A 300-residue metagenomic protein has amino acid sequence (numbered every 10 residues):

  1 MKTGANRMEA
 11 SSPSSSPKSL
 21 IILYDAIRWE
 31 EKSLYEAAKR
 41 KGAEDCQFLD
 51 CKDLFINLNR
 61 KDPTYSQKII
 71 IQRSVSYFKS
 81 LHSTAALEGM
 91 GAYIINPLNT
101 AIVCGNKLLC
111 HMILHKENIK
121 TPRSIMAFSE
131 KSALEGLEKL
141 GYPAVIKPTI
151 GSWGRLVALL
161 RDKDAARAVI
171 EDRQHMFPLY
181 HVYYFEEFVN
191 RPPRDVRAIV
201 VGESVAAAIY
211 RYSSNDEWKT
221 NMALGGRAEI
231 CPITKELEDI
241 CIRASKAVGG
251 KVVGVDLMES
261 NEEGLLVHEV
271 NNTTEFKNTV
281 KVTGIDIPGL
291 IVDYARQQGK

Functional and structural regions predicted by a protein language model:
M1-T100: ATP-binding N-terminal substructure of ATP-dependent carboxylate-amine bond-forming enzymes
K2, A10, S16-Y24, K61 (+4 more regions): Active-site nucleotide/adenylate-binding loops and adjacent lid/helix of ATP-dependent enzymes
D45-C46, I94, T121, A144 (+1 more regions): Hydrophobic beta-strand scaffold residues
V75-Y77, I150-G151, T273: Short glycine-rich anion-binding loops that position phosphate/pyrophosphate groups of nucleotides and phosphorylated
A144, Y184, A206-A207, V253 (+1 more regions): Protein kinase-like catalytic core scaffold
A158-V248: Phosphate-binding site of ATP-dependent enzymes
E186-E187, G250-E262: A short glycine-rich, hydrophobically flanked beta-strand micro-motif that places a catalytic Asp/Glu for divalent metal
K246, S260-K300: C-terminal active-site "lid" helix and adjoining low-complexity regulatory extension at the edge of ATP-using catalytic
